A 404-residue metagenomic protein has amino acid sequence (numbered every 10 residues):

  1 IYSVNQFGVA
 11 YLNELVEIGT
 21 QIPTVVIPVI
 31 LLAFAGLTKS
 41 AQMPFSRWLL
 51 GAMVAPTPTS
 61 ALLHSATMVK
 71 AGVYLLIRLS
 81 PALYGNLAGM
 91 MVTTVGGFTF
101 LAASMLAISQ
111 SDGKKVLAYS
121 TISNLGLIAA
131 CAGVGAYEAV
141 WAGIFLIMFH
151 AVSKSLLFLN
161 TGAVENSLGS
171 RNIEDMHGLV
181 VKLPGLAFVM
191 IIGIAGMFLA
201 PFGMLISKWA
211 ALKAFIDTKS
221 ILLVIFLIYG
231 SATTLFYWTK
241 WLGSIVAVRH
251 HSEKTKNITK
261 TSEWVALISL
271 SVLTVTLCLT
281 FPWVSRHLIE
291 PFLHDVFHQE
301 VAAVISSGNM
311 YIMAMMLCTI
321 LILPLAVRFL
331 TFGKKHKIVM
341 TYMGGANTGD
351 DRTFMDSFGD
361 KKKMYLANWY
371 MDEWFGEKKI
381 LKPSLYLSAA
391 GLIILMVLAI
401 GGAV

Functional and structural regions predicted by a protein language model:
I1, I194, A266-V284, G391-G401: Hydrophobic alpha-helical membrane-insertion segments
I1-K254, I258: Hydrophobic transmembrane alpha-helices and their helix-loop junctions in integral membrane proteins
K70, A151, S271, V275 (+1 more regions): Alpha-helical transmembrane spans of integral membrane proteins, capturing the lipid-embedded, hydrophobic core of TM
M90-T93, I228, S307-C318: Alpha-helical transmembrane segments of polytopic membrane proteins
K154, A232, F236, C278 (+1 more regions): Hydrophobic alpha-helical membrane-embedded segments
G162, N166, F281-H294: Juxtamembrane/transmembrane-helix interface segments of polytopic membrane transporters
V180-V189, N257-V272, I380-A390: Alpha-helical transmembrane segments and their helix-start/interface "positive-inside/aromatic belt" motifs in integral
R286-M315, R328-V404: Aromatic-capped, Gly/Pro-kinked transmembrane alpha-helices
